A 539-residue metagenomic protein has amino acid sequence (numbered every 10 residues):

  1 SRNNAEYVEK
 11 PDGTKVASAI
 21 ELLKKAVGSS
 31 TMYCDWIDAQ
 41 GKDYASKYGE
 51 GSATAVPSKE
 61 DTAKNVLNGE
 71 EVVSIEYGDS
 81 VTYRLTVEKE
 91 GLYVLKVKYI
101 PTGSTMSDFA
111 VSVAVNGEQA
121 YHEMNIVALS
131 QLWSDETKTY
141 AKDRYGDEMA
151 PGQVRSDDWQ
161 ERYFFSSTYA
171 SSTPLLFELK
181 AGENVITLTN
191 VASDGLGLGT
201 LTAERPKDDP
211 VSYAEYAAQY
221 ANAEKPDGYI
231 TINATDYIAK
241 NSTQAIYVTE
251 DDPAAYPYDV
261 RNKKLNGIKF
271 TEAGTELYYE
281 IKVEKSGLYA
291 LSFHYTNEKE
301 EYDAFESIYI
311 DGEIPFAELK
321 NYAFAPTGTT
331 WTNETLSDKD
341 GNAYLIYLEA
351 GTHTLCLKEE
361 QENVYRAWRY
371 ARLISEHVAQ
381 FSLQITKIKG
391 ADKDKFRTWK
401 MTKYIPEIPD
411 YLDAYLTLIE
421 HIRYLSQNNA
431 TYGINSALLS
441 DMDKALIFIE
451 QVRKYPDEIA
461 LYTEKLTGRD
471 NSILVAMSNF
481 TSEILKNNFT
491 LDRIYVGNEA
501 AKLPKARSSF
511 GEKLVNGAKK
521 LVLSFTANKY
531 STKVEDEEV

Functional and structural regions predicted by a protein language model:
R2-A506, L514-L523: Extracytoplasmic
V113, E535-V539: Short, well-ordered beta-strand elements
S508, E512-V515, S531-V534: Short, solvent-exposed loop/beta-turn-alpha elements that line the ligand-binding surface or hinge of extracytoplasmic
K520-D536: Membrane/wall-proximal cationic-aromatic binding patches
